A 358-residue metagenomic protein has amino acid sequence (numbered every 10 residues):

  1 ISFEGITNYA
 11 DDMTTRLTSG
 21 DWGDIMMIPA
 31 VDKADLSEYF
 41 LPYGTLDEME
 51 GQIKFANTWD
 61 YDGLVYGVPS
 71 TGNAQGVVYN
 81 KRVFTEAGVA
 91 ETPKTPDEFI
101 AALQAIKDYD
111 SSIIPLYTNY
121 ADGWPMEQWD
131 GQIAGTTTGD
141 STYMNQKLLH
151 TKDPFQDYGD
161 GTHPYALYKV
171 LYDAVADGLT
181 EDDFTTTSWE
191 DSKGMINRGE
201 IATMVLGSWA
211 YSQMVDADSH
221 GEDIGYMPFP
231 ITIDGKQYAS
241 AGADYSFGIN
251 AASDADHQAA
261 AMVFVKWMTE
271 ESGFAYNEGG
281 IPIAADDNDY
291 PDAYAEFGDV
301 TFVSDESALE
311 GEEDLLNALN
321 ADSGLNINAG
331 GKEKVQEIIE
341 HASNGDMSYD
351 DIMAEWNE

Functional and structural regions predicted by a protein language model:
I1-K33, E48, E91, I233-G235 (+5 more regions): Conserved N-terminal structural module of periplasmic/extracytoplasmic solute-binding proteins
E4-D12, P96-E98, D183-N197: Short helix-initiation/N-cap motifs at beta->coil->alpha
I28-V78, R82, G225-M227: Hinge/lid segment of periplasmic solute-binding proteins
P42-N57, T136-A166, D216-S219, I231-A239 (+2 more regions): Short, solvent-exposed loop/beta-turn-alpha elements that line the ligand-binding surface or hinge of extracytoplasmic
Q75, I100-D153: Extracytoplasmic/periplasmic solute-binding protein
E86-A87, D177, D216-I281: Extracytoplasmic/periplasmic substrate-recognition and gating elements
L103-Q104, L149-F184: Glycine-centered hinge/linker elements that transmit conformational signals in sensory and ligand-binding systems
S240-A241, E278-D289, A295-E358: C-terminal capping/gating helix-and-loop segments adjacent to ligand/active sites or protein-protein/ligand interfaces
